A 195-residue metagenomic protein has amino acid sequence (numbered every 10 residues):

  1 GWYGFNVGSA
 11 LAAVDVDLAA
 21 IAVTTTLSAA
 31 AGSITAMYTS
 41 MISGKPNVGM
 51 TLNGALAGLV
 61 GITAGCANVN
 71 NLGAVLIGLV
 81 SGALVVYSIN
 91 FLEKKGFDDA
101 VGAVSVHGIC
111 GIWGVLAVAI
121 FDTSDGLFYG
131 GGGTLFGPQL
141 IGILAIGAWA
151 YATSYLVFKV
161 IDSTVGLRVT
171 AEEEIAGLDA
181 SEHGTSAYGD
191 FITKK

Functional and structural regions predicted by a protein language model:
G1-K195: Glycine- and aromatic-enriched membrane alpha-helices
